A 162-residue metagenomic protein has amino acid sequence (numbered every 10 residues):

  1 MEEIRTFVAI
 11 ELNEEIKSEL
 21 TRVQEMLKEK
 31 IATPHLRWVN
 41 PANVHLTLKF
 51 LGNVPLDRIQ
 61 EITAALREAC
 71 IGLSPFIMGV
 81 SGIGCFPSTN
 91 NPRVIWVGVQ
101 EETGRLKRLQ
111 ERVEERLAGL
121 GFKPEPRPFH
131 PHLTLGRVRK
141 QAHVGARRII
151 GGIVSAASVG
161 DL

Functional and structural regions predicted by a protein language model:
M1-L162: Histidine-dependent nucleotide/RNA phosphoesterase domain, centered on the 2H-phosphoesterase fold with its duplicated
